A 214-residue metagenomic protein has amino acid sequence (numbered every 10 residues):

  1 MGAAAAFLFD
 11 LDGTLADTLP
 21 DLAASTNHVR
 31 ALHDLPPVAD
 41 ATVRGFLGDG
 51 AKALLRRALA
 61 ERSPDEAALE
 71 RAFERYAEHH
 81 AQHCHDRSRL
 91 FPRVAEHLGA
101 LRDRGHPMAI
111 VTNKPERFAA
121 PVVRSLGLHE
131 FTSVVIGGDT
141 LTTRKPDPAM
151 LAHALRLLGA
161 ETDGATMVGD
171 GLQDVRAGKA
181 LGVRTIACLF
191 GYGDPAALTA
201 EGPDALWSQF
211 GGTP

Functional and structural regions predicted by a protein language model:
M1-A5, R102, E116, A120-P214: Asp-based, Mg2+/Mn2+-dependent phosphohydrolase catalytic module
M1-G45: Active-site neighborhood of HAD-like aspartate-dependent phosphohydrolases
A3, A81-I110, E116-A120, P148: Short, acidic loop-to-helix structural element flanking the phosphoryl-transfer center in phosphate-processing enzymes
L15, L90, M108-V111, T143 (+2 more regions): Conserved SAM-binding loop
A23, N27, D40, R44 (+5 more regions): An amphipathic alpha-helix signature
V29-R30, G50-P64, V122, A154-L155: Helix-loop "lid/cap" segments that line or gate small-molecule binding pockets
A31-P36, E61-A68, D103-R104, G127-F131 (+1 more regions): Short helix-capping segments at alpha-helix termini
H33, R57-G99: Metal-dependent phosphoesterase signature
